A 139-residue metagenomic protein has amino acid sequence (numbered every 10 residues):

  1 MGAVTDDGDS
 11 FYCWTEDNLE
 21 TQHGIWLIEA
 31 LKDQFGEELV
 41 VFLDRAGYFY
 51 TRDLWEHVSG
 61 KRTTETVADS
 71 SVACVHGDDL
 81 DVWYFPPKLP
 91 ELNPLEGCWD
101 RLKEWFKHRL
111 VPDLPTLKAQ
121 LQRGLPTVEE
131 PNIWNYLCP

Functional and structural regions predicted by a protein language model:
M1-E38: Electropositive, glycine- and tryptophan-enriched low-complexity nucleic-acid-binding patches
T5-S10, A46-F49, K88-E91, E104: Short, solvent-exposed loop/turn segments at secondary-structure junctions
G36-Y50, N93: Acidic/histidine-rich, metal-coordinating catalytic segments
E37, V75-D81: A short helix-to-beta-strand connector/capping loop
L39-D44, W83-P86, C138: Short beta-strand segments
T51-W55: A short acidic (Asp/Glu
K61-G77: Short mixed-charge
D79-D81, K88-P139: C-terminal anion-handling pockets and recognition modules
